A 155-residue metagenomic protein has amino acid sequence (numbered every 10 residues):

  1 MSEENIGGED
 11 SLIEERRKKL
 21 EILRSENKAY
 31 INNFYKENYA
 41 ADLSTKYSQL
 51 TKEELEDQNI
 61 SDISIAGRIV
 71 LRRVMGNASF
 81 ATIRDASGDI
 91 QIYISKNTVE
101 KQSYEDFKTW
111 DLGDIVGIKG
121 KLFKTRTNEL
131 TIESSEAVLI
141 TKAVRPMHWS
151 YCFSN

Functional and structural regions predicted by a protein language model:
M1-N155: Class II aminoacyl-tRNA synthetase catalytic cores and aaRS-like
